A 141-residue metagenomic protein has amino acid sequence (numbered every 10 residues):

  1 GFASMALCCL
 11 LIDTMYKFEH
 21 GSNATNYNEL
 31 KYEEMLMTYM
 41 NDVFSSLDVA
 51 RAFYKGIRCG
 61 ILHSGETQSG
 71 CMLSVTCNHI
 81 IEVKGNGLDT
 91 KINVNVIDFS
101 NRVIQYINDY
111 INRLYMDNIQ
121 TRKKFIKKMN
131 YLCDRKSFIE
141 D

Functional and structural regions predicted by a protein language model:
G1-T38: Short, contiguous, well-structured surface segments enriched in hydrophobic/aromatic residues
F2-A3, S45-D48, T90, V94: Short, solvent-exposed segments of well-ordered alpha helices
A6-C9, D13, L30, A52 (+3 more regions): A structural signal for well-ordered alpha-helical segments within the folded catalytic domains of diverse enzymes
M15, H20-N28, S46, Q68-V75 (+2 more regions): Anionic, Ser/Thr-rich low-complexity intrinsically disordered regions
Y16-N23, M40-F44, L62, E66 (+1 more regions): Hydrophobic/aromatic-lined pockets within catalytic cores
L47-S74: Histidine-centered, metal-coordinating catalytic motifs and their short helical/loop contexts
S74-D141: Amphipathic, Lys/Arg-enriched alpha-helical patches that create a basic surface for binding polyanionic ligands
